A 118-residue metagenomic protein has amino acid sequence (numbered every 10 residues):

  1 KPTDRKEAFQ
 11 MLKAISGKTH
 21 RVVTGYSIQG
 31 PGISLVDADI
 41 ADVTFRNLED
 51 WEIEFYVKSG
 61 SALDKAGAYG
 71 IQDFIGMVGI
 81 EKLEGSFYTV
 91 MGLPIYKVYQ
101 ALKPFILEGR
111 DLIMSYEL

Functional and structural regions predicted by a protein language model:
K1-L118: Anionic-ligand binding patches
